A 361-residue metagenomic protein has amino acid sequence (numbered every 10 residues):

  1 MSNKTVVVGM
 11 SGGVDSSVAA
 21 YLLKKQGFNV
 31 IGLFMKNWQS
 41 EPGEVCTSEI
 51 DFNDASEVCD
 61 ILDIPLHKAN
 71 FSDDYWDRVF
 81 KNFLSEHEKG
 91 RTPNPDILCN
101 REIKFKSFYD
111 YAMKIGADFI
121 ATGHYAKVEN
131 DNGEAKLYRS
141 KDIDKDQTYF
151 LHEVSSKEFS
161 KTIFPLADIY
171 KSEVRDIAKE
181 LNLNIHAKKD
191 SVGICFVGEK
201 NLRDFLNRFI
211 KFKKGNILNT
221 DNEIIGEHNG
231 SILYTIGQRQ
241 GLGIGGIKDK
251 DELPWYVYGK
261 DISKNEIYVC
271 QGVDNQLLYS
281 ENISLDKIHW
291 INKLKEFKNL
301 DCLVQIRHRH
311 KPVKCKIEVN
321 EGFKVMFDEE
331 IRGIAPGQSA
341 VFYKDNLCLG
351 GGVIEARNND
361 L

Functional and structural regions predicted by a protein language model:
M1-H152, I163, E173, V257: ATP-dependent adenylation/nucleotidyltransferase module used to activate substrates
Q39, A121-K127, G133-L361: AMP-forming adenylation/ATP pyrophosphatase catalytic core
